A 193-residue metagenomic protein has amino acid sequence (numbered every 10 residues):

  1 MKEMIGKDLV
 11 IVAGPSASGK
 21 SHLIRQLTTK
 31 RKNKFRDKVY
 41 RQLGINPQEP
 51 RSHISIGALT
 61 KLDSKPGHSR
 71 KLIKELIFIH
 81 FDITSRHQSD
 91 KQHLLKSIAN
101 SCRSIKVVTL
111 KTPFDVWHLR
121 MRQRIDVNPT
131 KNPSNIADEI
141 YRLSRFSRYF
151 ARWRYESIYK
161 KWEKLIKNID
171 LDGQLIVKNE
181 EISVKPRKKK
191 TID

Functional and structural regions predicted by a protein language model:
K2-G6: Phosphate-binding P-loop
L9: Walker A (P-loop) ATP-phosphate-binding motif of ABC ATPase nucleotide-binding domains
V12: Hydrophobic anchor at the beta1->P-loop junction of P-loop NTPases
P15-S16: The conserved Walker
S21: Walker A/P-loop
I24-I83: Conserved substrate/cofactor phosphate-moiety recognition/catalytic segment in nucleotide-dependent phosphotransferases
C102-M121: Conserved phosphate-donor/acceptor-positioning beta-strand/loop module used by diverse small-molecule
V127-D193: Small-molecule kinase domains that catalyze NTP-dependent phosphoryl transfer to phosphate-bearing small molecules
